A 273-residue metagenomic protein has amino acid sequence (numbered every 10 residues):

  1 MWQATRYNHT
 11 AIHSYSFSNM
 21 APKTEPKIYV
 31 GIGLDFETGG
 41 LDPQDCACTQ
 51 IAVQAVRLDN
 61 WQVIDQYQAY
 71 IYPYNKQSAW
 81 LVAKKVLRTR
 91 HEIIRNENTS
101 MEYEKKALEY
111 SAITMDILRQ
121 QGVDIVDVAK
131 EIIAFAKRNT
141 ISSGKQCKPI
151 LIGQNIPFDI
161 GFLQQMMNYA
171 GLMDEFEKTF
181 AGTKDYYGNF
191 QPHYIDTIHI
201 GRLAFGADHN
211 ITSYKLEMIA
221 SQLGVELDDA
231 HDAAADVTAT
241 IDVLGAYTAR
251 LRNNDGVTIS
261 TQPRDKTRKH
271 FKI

Functional and structural regions predicted by a protein language model:
W2, R6-E25, A220-Q222, H231-A234 (+1 more regions): Acidic two-metal-ion nuclease catalytic site recognized across multiple nuclease folds, prominently DnaQ/RNase D-T
Y15-I32, E37-P157, H231: Conserved non-catalytic scaffold segment of RNase H-like nuclease domains
F36-G40, H199, A239: Short, glycine/acidic-enriched loop or turn micro-motifs at the edges of active sites
P43-D45, G161-M166, D242-L244: A short acidic (Asp/Glu
R88-S111, M115-R119, F190-A235: Active-site-proximal helix-loop-helix substrate-binding element of RNase H-like nuclease domains
P157-H193: Substrate-recognition/cap helix-loop segment adjacent to the acidic, metal-dependent catalytic center of Asp-based
M166-A170, L203, A207, Q222 (+1 more regions): Active-site catalytic microenvironments for nucleophilic, acid-base chemistry
D174, L227, R250-L251: Long alpha-helical scaffolds in large eukaryotic adaptor/regulatory proteins, encompassing alpha-solenoid repeat systems
